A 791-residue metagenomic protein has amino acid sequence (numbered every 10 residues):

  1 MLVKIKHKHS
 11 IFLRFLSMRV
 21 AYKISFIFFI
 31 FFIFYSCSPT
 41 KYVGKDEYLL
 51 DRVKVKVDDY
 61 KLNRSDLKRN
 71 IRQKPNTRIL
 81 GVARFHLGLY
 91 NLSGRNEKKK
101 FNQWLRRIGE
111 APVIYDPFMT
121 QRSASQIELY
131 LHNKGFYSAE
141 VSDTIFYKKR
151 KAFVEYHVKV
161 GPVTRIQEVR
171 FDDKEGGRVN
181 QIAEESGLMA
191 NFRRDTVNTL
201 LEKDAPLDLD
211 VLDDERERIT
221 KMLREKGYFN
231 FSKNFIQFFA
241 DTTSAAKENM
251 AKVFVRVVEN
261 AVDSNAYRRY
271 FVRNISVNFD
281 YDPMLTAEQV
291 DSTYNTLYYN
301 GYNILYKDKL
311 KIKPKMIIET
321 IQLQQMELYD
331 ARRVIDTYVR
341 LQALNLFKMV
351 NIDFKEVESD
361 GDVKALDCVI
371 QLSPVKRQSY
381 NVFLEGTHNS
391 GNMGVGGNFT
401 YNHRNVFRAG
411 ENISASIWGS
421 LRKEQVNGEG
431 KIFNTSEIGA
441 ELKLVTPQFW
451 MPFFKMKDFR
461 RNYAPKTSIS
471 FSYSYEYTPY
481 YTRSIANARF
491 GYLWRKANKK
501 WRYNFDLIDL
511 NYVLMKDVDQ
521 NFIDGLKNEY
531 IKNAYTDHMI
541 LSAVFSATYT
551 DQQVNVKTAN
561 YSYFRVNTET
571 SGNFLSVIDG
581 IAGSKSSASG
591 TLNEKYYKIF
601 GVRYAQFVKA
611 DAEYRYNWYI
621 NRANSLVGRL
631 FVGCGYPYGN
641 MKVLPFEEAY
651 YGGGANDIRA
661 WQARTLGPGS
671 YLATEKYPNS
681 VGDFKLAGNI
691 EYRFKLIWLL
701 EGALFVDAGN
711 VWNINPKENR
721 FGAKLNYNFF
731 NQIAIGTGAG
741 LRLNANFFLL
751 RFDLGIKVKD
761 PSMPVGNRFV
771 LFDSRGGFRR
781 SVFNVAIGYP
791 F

Functional and structural regions predicted by a protein language model:
I24-F32: Sec-dependent N-terminal signal peptides
F34-S36: C-terminal motif of bacterial Sec signal peptides marking the signal peptidase cleavage site
S38-A343, I352, A365, F459: Interaction-mediating elements
S38-T40, G394-N405, G410-Q448, K457-F459 (+3 more regions): C-terminal transmembrane beta-barrel domains of outer membrane proteins
V57-D59, V158-P162, D173, V255-E259 (+13 more regions): Flexible glycine-/small-residue-rich
M119-S123, I127, H132, L212-E215 (+6 more regions): Outer-membrane beta-barrel transmembrane strands
F271-F459, A534-L541, Y549-A559, V577 (+2 more regions): Outer-membrane beta-barrel initiation region
I432-D517, N521: Transmembrane beta-barrel wall of Gram-negative outer-membrane proteins
